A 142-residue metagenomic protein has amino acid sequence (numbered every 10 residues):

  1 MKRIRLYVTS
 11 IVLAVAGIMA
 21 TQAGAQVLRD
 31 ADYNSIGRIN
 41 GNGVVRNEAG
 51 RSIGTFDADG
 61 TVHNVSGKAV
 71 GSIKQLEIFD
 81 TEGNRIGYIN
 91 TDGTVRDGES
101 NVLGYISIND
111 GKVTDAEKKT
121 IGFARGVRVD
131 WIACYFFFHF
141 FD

Functional and structural regions predicted by a protein language model:
K2-S52, A58-G60, K68-A69, Q75-L76 (+1 more regions): Long terminal segments
